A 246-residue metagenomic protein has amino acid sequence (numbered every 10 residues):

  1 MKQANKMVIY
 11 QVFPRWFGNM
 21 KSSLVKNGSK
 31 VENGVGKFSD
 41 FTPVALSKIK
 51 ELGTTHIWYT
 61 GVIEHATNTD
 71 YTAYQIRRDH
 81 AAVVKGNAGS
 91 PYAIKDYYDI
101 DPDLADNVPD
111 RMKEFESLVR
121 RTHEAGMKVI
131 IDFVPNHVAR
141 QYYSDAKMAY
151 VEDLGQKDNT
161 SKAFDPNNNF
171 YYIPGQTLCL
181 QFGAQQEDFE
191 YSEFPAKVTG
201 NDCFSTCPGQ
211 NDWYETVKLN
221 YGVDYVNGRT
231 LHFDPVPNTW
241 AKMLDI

Functional and structural regions predicted by a protein language model:
M1-K128, N136-K147, E152-P166, Y172-A184 (+2 more regions): N-terminal structural segment of carbohydrate-active enzymes
